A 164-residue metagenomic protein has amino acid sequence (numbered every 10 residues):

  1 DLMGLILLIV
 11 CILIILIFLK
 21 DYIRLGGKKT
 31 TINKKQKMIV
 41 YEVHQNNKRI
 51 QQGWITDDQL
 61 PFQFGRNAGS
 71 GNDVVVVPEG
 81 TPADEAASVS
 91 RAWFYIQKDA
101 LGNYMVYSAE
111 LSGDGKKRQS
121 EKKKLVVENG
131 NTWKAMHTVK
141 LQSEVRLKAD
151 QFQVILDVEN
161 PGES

Functional and structural regions predicted by a protein language model:
D1-A86, V139-S164: Intrinsically disordered, low-complexity acidic Ser/Thr-rich regulatory segments
D73, A92-Q151: Forkhead-associated
